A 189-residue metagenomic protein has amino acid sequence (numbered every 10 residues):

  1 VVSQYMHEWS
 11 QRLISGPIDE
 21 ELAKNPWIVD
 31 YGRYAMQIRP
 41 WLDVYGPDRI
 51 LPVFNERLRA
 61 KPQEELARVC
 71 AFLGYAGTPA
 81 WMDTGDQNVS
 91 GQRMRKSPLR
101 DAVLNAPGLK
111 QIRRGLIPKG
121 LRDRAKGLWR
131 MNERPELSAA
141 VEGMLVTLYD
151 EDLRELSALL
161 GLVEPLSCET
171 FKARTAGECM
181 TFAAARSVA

Functional and structural regions predicted by a protein language model:
V1-A189: Anion-recognition interface
